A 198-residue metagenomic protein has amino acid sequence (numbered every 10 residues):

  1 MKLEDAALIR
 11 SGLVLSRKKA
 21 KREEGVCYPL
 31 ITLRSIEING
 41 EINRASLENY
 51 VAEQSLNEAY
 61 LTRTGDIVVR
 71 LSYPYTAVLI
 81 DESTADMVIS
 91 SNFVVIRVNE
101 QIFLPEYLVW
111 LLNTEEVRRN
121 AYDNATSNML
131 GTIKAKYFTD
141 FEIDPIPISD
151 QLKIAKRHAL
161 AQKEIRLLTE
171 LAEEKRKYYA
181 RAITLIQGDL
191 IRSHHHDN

Functional and structural regions predicted by a protein language model:
M1-V26, P145-N198: Non-catalytic DNA-recognition/assembly elements of restriction-modification systems
L3, V94-D144, D197: Basic, amphipathic alpha-helical recognition segments used for DNA target recognition
E4-K19, I36-T64: Sequence-specific dsDNA recognition surfaces
A20-Y28, E48, Y60-T62, L79-N92: Short, surface-exposed loop/turn microsegments at beta-strand edges and helix-strand junctions
N39, E53, Y75-I80, I96-V98 (+4 more regions): A general structural signal for short secondary-structure boundary/capping elements
L56-N57, S83, N128: A structural connector/turn signal
D66-V69: Generic structural signal for buried aliphatic residues
L71-L111: A short beta-sheet element
